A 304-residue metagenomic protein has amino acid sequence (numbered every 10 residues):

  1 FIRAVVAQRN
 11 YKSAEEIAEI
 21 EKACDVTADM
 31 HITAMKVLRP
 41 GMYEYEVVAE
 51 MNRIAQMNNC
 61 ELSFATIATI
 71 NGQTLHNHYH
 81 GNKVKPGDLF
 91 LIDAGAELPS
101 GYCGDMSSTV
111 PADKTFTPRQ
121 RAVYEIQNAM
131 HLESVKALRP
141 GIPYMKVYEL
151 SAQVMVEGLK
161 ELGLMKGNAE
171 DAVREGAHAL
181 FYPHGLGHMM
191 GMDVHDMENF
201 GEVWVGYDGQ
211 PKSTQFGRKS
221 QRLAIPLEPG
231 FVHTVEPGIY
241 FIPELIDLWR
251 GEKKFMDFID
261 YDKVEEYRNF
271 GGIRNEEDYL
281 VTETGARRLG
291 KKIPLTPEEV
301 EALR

Functional and structural regions predicted by a protein language model:
F1-R304: Active-site neighborhoods and metal-handling regions in enzymes and metal-associated proteins
